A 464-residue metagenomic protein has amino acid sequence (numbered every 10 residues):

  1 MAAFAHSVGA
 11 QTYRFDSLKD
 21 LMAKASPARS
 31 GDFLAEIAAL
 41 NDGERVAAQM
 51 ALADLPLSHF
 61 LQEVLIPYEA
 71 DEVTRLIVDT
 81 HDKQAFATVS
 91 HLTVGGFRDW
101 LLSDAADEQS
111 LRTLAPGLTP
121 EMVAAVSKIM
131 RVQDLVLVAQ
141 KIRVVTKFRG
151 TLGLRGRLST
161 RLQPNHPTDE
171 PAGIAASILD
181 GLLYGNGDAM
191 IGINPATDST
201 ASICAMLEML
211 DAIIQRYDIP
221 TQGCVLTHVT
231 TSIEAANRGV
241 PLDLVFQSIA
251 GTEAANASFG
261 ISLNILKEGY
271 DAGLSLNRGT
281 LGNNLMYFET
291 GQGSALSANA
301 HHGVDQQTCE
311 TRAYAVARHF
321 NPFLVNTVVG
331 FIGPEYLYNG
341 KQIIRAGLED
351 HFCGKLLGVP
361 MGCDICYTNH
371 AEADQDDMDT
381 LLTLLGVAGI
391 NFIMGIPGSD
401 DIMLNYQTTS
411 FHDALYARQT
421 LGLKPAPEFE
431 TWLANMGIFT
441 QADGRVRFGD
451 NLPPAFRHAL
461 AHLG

Functional and structural regions predicted by a protein language model:
M1-S177, L183, M190-G464: Anaerobic metallocofactor- and corrinoid-dependent redox/one-carbon enzyme cores, especially those from methanogenesis
